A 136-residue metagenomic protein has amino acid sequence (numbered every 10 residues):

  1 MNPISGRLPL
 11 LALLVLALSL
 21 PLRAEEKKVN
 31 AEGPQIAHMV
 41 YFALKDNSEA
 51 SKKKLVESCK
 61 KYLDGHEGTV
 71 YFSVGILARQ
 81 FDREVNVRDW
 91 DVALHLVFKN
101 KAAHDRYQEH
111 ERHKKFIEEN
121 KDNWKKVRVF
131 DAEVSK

Functional and structural regions predicted by a protein language model:
M1-L10: Bacterial N-terminal signal peptides that target proteins for export
P9-S19: Bacterial N-terminal signal peptides
L11, F42, Q108, I117: Alpha-helical and His/Cys-centered functional microenvironments
L20-H95, K99-R106, E133-K136: Short S/T/G/P-rich N-terminal loop/turn motif that feeds into the first structured element of a domain
G68-T69, W124-K126: A generic structural signal for alpha->beta connector loops
D105-Q108, E118-N120, W124: Short, exposed beta-strand-loop hairpins at the edges of beta-sheets in extracellular/periplasmic proteins
